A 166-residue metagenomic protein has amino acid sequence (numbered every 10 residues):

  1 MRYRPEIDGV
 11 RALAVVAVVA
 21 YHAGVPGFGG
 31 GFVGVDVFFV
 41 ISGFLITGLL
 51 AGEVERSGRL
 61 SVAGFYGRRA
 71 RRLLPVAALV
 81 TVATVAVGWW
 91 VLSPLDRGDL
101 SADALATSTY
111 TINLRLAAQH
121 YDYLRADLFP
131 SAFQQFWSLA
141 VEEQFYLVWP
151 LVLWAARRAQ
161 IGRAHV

Functional and structural regions predicted by a protein language model:
M1-R163: Membrane-interface helix/loop caps of multi-pass membrane proteins
